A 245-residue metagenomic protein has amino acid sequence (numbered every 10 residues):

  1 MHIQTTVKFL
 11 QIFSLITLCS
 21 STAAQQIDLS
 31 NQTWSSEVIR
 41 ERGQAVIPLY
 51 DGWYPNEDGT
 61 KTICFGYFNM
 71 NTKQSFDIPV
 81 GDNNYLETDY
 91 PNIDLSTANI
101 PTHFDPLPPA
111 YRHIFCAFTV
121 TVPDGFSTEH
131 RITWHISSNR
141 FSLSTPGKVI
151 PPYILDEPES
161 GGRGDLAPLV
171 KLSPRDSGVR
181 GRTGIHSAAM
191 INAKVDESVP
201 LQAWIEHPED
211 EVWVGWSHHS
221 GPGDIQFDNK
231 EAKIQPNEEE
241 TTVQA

Functional and structural regions predicted by a protein language model:
M1-Q11: Bacterial N-terminal signal peptides that target proteins for export
L10-S20: Bacterial N-terminal signal peptides
G52, S187-K194: Short beta-strand segments of immunoglobulin-like
D58, L107-A117, P123-G125, A193-S198 (+1 more regions): Solvent-exposed, conformationally flexible loop/turn segments
K61-N69: Short, well-ordered beta-strand segments enriched in hydrophobic/aromatic residues
N69-N71, I191, V199, I205-E209 (+1 more regions): Extracellular acidic, Ser/Thr/Pro-rich low-complexity tracts
I93, F104-D105, T183-I185, E211-W213 (+1 more regions): Low-complexity "stalk/linker" and mucin-like segments enriched in Ser/Thr/Pro/Ala/Gly
V122-S173: Ser/Thr/Pro-rich, low-complexity mucin-like regions that serve as glycosylated stalks/linkers or repetitive adhesive
